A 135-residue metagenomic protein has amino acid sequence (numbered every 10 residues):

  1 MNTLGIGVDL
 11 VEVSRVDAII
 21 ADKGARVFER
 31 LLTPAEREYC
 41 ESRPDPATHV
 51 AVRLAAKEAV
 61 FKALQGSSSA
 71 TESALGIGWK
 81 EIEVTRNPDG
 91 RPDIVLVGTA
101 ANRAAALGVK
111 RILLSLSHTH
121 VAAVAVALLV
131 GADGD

Functional and structural regions predicted by a protein language model:
M1-D135: Core catalytic alpha/beta fold that binds nucleotide/phospho-ligands
